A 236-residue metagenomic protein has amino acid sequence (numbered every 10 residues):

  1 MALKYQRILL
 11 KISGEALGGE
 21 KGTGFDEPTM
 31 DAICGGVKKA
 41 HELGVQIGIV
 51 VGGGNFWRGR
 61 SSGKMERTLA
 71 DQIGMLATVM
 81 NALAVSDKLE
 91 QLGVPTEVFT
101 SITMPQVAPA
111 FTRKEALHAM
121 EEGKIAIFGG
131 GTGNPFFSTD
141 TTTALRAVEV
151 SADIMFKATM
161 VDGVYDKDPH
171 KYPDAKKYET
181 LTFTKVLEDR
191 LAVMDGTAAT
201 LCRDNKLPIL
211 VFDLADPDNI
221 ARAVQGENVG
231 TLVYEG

Functional and structural regions predicted by a protein language model:
M1-G236: C-terminal catalytic "cap/lid" subdomain
